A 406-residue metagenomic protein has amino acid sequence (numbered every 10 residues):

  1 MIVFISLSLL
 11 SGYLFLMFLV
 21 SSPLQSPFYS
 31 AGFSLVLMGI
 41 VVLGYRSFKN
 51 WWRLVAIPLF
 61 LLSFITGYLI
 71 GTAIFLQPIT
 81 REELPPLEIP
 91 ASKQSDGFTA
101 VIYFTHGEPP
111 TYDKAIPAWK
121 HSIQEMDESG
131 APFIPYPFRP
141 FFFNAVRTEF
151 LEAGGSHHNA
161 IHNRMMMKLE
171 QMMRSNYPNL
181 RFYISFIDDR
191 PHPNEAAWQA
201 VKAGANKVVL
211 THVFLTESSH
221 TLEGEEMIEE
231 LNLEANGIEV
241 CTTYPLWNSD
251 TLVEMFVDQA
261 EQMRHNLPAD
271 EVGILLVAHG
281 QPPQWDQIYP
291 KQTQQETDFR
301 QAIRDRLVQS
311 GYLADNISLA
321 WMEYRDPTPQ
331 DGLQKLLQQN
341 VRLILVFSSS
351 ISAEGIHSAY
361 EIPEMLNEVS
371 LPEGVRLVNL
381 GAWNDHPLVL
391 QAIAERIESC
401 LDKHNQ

Functional and structural regions predicted by a protein language model:
I2-Q406: Active-site-proximal alpha-helix that buttresses catalytic centers in soluble enzyme cores
